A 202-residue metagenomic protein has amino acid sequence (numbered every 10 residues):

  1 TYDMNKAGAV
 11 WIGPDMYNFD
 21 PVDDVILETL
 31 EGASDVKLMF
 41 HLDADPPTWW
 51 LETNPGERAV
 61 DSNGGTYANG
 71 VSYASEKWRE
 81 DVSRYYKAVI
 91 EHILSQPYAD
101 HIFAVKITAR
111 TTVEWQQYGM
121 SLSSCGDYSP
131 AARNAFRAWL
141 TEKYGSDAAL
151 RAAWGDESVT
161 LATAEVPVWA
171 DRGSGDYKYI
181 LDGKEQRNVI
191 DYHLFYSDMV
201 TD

Functional and structural regions predicted by a protein language model:
T1-Y67, E80-P97: Aromatic-lined substrate-binding rim segments of carbohydrate-active enzymes
E52-N54, A59-D202: Polysaccharide-binding and catalytic clefts of secreted carbohydrate-active enzymes
